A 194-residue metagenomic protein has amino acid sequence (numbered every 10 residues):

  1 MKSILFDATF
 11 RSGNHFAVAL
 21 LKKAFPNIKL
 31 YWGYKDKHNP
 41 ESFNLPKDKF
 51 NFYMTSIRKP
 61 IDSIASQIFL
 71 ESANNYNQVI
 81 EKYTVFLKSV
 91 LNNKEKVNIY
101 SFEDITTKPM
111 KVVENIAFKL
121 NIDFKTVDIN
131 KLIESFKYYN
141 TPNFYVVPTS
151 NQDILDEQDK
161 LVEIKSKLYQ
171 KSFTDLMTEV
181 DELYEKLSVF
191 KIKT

Functional and structural regions predicted by a protein language model:
M1-I4, I68, I122-T194: PAPS-dependent sulfotransferases, especially Golgi type II membrane carbohydrate sulfotransferases
M1-Y100, E179, K186-T194: PAPS-dependent sulfotransferase catalytic domain
G13-V18, I61-S66, T106-K111, I133-P142: Short catalytic/ligand-binding loop motif for oxyanion handling, primarily in non-cytosolic enzymes, centered on
N14, V18, I57-P60, Y83 (+5 more regions): A structural signal for well-ordered alpha-helical scaffolds and beta->alpha junctions
N27, P60-S63, K119-D123, Y139: Phosphate/oxyanion-binding loops and surfaces in catalytic or ligand/nucleic-acid-binding neighborhoods
K59, N74, I99, K108 (+2 more regions): Poly-acidic low-complexity segments
L70-A73, A117-I122: Conserved AAA+ ATPase "sensor/coupling" helix adjacent to the nucleotide-binding pocket
N93-L120: Phosphate-binding beta-loop-alpha motif at adenosine-nucleotide cofactor sites
